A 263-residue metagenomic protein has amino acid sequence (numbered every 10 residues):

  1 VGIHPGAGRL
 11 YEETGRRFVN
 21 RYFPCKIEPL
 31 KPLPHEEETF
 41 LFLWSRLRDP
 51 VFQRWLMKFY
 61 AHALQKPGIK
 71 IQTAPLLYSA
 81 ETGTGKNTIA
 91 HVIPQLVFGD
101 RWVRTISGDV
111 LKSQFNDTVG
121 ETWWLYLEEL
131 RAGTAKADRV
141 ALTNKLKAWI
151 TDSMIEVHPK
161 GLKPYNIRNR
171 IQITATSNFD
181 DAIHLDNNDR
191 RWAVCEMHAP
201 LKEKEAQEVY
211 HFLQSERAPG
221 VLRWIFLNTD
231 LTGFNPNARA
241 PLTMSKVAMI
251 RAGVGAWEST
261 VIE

Functional and structural regions predicted by a protein language model:
L10-L130, V140-T143, A193, I225-F226: P-loop NTPase catalytic core of nucleic-acid-dependent motor ATPases
Y78-T82, T232-E263: DNA transaction DNA-binding modules
F98, V140-N166: Conserved catalytic/switch belt of AAA+ P-loop NTPases
F115-G120, H158-T176: AAA+/SF3 P-loop NTPase mechanochemical coupling elements
E121-W123, N169-Q172, N187-W192: Short glycine-/polar-rich loops that comprise or flank the Walker A/P-loop and associated switch/sensor motifs
E129-R131, S153, F179-D180: Conserved Walker B
T134-T143, L185-D186: Conserved ATPase-coupling elements of RecA-like P-loop NTPase cores
I183-L201: A short helix-turn-beta junction within AAA+ P-loop NTPase domains corresponding to the substrate/partner-engaging
